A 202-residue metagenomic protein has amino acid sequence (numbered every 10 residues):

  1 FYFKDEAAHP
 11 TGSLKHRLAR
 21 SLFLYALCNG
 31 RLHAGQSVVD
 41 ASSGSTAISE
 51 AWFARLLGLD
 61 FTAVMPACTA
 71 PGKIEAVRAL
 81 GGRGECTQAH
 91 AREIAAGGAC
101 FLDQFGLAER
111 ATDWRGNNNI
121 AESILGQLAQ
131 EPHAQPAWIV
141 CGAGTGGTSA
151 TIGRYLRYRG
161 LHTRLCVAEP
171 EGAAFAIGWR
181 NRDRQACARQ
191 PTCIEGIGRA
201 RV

Functional and structural regions predicted by a protein language model:
F1-V202: PLP-dependent amino-acid enzyme catalytic core
